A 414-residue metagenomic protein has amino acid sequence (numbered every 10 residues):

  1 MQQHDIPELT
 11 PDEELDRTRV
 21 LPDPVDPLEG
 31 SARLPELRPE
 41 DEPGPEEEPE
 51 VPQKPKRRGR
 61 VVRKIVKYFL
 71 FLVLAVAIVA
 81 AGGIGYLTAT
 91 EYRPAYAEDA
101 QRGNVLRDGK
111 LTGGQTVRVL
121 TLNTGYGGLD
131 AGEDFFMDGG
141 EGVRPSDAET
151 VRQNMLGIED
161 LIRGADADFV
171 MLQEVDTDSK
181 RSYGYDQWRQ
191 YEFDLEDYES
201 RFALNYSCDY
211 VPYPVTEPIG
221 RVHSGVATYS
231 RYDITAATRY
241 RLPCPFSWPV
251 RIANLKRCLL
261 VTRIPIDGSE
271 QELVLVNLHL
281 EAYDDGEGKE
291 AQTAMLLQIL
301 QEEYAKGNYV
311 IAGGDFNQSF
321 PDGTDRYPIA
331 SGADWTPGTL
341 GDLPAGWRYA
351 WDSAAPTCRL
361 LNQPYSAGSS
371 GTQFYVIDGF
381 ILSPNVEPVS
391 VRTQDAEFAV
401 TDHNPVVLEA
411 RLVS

Functional and structural regions predicted by a protein language model:
D5-E8, E13-D23, R33-E36, E48-D194 (+4 more regions): N-terminal, active-site-proximal structural segment of metallo-dependent hydrolase catalytic domains
A97, S207-L273: A well-ordered secondary-structure block
R118-T124, G157-G184, Y229, T262-I264 (+5 more regions): Active-site beta-strand/loop signature of hydrolases that rely on acidic residues for catalysis
T124-G127, D176-S179, N205-D209, I234-T235 (+4 more regions): Solvent-exposed loop/turn segments at secondary-structure junctions within structured extracellular/periplasmic domains
G142-D147, V175-T177, P243-R251, H279-E287: Surface-exposed cleft-lining segments at the edges of enzyme active sites
F193-E196, R221-A237, G371-E387, R411: Conserved beta strand-loop-helix elements of the APE1-like EEP
D284-N385: Metal-dependent phosphoesterases centered on the DNase I-like endonuclease/exonuclease/phosphatase
V386-A396: Low-complexity, intrinsically disordered Gly/Pro/Thr-rich segments
